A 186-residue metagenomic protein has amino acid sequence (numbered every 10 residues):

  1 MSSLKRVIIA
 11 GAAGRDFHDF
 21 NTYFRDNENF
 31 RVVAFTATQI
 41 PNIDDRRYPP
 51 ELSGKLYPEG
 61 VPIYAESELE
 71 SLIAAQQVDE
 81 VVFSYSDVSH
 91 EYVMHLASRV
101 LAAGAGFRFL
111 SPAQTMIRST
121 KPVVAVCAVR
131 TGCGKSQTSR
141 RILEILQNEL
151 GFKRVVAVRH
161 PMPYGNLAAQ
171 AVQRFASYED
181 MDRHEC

Functional and structural regions predicted by a protein language model:
S2-V78: A solvent-exposed beta-alpha-beta segment
F20-N27, A97-R99, V172-F175: Short, solvent-exposed amphipathic alpha-helical segments in soluble enzyme and RNA/protein-processing domains
I40-R46, V88-Y92, Y164-L167: Short, charged/polar "capping" segments at the starts of alpha-helices and the immediately preceding loops
P49-Q114: Phosphate-bearing ligand-interacting subdomains that bind or position ATP/ADP/UDP/GDP/NAD(P) or nucleotide-linked
A74, A125, E144-C186: Flexible phosphate-sensing "switch/lid" loops adjacent to ATP/NTP-binding sites across phosphate-transfer
T115-V123: Phosphate-binding P-loop
A125-I142: Glycine-rich phosphate-binding P-loop
